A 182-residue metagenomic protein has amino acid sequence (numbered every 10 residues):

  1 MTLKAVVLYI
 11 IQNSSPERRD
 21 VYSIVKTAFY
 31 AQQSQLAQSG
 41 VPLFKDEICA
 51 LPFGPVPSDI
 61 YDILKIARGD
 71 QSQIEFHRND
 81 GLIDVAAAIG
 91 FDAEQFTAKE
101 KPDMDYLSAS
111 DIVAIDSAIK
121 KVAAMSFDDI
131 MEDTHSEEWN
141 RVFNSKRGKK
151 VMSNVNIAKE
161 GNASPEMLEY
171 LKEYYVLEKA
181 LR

Functional and structural regions predicted by a protein language model:
M1-R182: Domain-edge interaction signal
